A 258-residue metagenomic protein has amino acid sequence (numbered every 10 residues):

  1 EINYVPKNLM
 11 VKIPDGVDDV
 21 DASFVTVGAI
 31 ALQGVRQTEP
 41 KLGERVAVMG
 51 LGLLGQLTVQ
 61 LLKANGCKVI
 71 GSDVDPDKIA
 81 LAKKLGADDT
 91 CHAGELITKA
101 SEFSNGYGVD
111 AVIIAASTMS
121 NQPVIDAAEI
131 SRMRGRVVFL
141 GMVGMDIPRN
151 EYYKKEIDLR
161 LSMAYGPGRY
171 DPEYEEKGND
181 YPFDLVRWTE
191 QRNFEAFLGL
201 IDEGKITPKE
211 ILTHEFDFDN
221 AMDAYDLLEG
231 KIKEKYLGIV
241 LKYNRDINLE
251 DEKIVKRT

Functional and structural regions predicted by a protein language model:
E1-K7: A structural motif shared across PLP-dependent enzymes of the aminotransferase-like
N8-D19: Glycine/charged-rich beta-loop-alpha catalytic/anionic-binding loops adjacent to active sites
V11, A47, I70, R136-V138 (+2 more regions): Structural detector of well-ordered beta-strand residues that form the stable sheet scaffold of enzyme domains
D18-T98: Mid-domain Rossmann-like dinucleotide-binding core that forms the NAD(H)/NADP(H) cofactor-binding site
D75, V143, Y165, R245: Residues in the short beta-alpha loop(s) of Rossmann-like NAD(P)-binding domains
A80, L85-S162: Glycine-rich cofactor phosphate-binding loops and adjacent beta1-alpha1 units of small-molecule cofactor enzyme domains
G106, A111-I113, V138-G141, I157 (+2 more regions): C-terminal capping/lid region of NAD(P)-dependent oxidoreductase domains
I147-I211: C-terminal substrate-binding/catalytic core of Rossmann-like NAD(P)-dependent dehydrogenases/reductases
